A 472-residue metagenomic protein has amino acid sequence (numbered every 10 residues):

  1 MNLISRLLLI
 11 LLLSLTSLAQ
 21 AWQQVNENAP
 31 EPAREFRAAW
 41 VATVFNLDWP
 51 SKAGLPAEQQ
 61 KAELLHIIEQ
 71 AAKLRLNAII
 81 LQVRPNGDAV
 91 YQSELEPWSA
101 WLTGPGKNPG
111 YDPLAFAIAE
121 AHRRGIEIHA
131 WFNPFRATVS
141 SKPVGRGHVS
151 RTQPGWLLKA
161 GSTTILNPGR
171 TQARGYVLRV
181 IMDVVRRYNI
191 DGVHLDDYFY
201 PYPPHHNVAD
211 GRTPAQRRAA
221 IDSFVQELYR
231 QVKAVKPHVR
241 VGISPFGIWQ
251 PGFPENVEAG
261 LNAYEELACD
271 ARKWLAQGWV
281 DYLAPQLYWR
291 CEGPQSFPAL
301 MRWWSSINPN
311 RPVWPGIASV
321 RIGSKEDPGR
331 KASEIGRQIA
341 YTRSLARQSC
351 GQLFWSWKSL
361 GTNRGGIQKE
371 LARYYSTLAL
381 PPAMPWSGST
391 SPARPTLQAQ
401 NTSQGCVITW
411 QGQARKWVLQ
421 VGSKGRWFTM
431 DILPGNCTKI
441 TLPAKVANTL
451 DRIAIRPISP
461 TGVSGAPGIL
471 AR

Functional and structural regions predicted by a protein language model:
V25, P30-A38, L76-N86, G110-L158 (+3 more regions): Glycine-rich, aromatic-flanked loop segments that form ligand/cofactor-binding clefts across common enzyme folds
R34, A42-A62, H129-R187, E265-C269: Active-site-adjacent "subsite" loops/lids of carbohydrate-active enzymes
A62-D88, R187-D191: Catalytic domains of carbohydrate-active enzymes, especially glycoside hydrolases
A89-G104, R136-G161, Y198-T213, P254-N262: Aromatic- and acidic-residue-enriched segments that line the glycan-binding/catalytic groove of carbohydrate-active
E127-V139, H194-L195, R217-Y264, P312-I322: Aromatic-lined carbohydrate-recognition surfaces of secreted/lumenal glycan-active proteins
A271-R272, A276-G293, R311-S387: Substrate-binding cleft of secreted/luminal carbohydrate-active enzymes
Q404-Q413: Conserved aromatic anchor
P443-S464: Beta-strand-rich modules
